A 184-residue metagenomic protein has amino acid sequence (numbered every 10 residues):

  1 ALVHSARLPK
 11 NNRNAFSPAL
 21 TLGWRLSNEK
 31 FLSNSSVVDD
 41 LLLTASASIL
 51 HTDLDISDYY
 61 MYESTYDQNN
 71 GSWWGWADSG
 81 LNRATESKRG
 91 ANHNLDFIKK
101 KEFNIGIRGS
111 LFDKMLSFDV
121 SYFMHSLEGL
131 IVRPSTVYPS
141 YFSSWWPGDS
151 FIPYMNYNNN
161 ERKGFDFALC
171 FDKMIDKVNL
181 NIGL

Functional and structural regions predicted by a protein language model:
A1-L184: Extracellular/periplasmic, surface-exposed regions of secreted and cell-surface proteins
